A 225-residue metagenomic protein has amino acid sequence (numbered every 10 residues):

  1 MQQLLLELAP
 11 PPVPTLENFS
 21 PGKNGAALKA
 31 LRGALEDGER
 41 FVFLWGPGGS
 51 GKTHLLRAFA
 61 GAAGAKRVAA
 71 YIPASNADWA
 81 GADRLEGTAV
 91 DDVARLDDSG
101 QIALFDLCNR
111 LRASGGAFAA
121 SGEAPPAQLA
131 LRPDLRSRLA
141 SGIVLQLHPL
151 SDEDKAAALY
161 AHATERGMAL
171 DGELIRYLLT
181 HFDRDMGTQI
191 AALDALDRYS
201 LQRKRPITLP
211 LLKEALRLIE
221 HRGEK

Functional and structural regions predicted by a protein language model:
L6-L28: Dynamic helix-loop-helix/coil hinge segments at AAA+ ATPase domain boundaries and subdomain interfaces
E39-L56: Walker A/P-loop nucleotide-binding motif
G61-I72: Post-Walker A helix-loop "phosphate-sensing" segment adjacent to the P-loop in P-loop NTPases
G81-G122: Conserved nucleotide-sensing/catalytic segment adjacent to the nucleotide-binding pocket in NTP-handling enzymes
P126-A140: Short regulatory helix/loop adjacent to the ATP-binding pocket of P-loop NTPases
G142, A157-A169: Conserved AAA+ ATPase "sensor/coupling" helix adjacent to the nucleotide-binding pocket
G142-D154: Conserved AAA+ ATPase "SRH/arginine-finger" region at the nucleotide-binding site
R176-T180, G187-L201: C-terminal helical "lid" of AAA+/P-loop NTPase domains
